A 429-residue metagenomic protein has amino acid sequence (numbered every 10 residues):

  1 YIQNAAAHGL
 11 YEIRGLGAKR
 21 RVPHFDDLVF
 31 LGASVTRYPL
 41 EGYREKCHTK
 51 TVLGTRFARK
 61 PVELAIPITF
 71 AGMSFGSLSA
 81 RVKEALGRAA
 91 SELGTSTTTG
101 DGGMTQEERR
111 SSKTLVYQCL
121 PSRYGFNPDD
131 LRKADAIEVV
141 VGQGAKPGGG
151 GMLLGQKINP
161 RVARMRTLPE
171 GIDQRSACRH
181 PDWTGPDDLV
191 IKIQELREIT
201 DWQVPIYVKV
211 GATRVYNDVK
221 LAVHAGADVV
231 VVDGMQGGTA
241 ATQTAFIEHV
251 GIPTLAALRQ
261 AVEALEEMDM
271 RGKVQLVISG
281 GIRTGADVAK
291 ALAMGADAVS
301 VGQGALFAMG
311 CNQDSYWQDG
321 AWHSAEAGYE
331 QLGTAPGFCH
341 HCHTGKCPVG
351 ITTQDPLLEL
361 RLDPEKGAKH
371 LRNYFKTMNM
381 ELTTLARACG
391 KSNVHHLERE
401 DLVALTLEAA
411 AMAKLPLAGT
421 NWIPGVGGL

Functional and structural regions predicted by a protein language model:
Y1-I68, G72-M104, E108-S112, Y117 (+3 more regions): Conserved, well-structured core domains of diverse proteins
T69-A80, Y117-C119, Q143, G150-M152 (+3 more regions): Active-site mouth loops of central-metabolism enzymes
G94-T95, A134, A227, A296 (+1 more regions): A structural motif
G100-G102, W202-K209, R271, C389-R399: Flexible, glycine/charged-enriched surface loops at secondary-structure junctions
K133, E138-L168, H343-L357, L382: Mobile "lid/hinge" segments at catalytic clefts and subdomain interfaces of large enzymes
G155-W183, A240-L255, D363-G367: Glycine-rich tight-turn/loop motif centered on a GG-T
H180-E359: Glycine-rich phosphate/ribose-binding loops and adjacent secondary-structure elements that form binding surfaces
R283, A293-A296, G304, D314-W317 (+4 more regions): Catalytic or ion-coupling anion/metal-binding cores of large enzyme and transporter domains
